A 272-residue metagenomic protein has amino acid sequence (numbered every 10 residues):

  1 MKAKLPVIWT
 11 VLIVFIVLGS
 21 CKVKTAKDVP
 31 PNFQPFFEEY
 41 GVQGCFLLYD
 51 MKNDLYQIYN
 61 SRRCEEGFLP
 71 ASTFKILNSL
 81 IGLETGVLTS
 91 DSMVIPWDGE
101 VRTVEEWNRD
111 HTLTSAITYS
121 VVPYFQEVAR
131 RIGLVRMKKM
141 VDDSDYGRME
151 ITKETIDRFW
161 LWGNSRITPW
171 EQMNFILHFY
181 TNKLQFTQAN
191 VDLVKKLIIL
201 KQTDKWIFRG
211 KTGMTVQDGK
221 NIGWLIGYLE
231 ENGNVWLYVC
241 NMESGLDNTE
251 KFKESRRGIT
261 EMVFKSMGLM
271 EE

Functional and structural regions predicted by a protein language model:
M1-D28: Bacterial Sec-dependent N-terminal signal peptides
C21-E66: Beta-lactamase-like hydrolase cores
V23-P35, Y40, R131-V135, Y180-K205 (+1 more regions): Structured C-terminal helix/loop/strand segments within mature extracytoplasmic catalytic/sensor domains
N60-E65, R109-D110, T118-F125, T152-W160 (+1 more regions): Flexible glycine/proline-enriched surface loops and loop-helix/loop-strand junctions
G67-D91, A116, Y238: Active-site SXXK
E84-G99, F186-V191: Short, well-structured active-site flanking segments
M93-R109, S115, I132-G133, R158: Acidic helix-start/capping segments at beta-turn-to-alpha-helix junctions
T112-L113, Q126-L177: Mid-domain, small-residue-enriched loop/turn segments at the edges of structured enzyme/sensor domains
